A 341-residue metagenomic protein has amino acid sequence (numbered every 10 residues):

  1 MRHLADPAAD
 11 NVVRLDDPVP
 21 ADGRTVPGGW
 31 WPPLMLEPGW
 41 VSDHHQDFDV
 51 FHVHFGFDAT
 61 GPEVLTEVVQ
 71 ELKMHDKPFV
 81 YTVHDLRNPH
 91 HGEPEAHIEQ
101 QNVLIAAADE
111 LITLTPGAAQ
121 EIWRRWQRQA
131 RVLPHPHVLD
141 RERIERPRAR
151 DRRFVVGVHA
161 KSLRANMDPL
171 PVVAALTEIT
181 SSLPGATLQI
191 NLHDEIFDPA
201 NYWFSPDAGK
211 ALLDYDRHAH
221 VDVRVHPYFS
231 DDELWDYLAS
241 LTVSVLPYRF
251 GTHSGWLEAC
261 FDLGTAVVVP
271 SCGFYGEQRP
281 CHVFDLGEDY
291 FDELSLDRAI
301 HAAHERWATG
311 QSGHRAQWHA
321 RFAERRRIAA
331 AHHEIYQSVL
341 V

Functional and structural regions predicted by a protein language model:
A106-I144, D151: Donor nucleotide-sugar binding/catalytic pocket of nucleotide-sugar-dependent glycosyltransferases
L133-R143, S162, D194-I196, W318: Short beta-strand->alpha-helix junction loop in the catalytic core of nucleotide-activated group-transfer enzymes
R148-T180, L188-I190: Conserved donor-binding/catalytic core segment of Leloir-type glycosyltransferases
D194, N201-D236: Nucleotide-activated donor-binding/catalytic signature segment of Leloir-type glycosyltransferases, i.e., the conserved
W235-T252, T265: Acidic donor-binding loop of glycosyltransferase active sites
A266-S271, G276: Short hydrophobic beta-strand element within catalytic cores of glycosyltransferases and related nucleotide-activated
G276-W307: Change "using UDP/GDP/dTDP sugars" to "using nucleotide sugars
Y290-L294, H304-V341: A charged, aromatic-enriched C-terminal amphipathic alpha-helix characteristic of glycosyltransferases across folds
